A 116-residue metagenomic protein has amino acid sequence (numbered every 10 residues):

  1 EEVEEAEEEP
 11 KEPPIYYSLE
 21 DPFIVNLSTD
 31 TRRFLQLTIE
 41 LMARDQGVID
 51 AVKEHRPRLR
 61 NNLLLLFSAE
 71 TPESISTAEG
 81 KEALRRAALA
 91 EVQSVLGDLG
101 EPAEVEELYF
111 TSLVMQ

Functional and structural regions predicted by a protein language model:
E1-Q116: Flexible, low-complexity charged segments
